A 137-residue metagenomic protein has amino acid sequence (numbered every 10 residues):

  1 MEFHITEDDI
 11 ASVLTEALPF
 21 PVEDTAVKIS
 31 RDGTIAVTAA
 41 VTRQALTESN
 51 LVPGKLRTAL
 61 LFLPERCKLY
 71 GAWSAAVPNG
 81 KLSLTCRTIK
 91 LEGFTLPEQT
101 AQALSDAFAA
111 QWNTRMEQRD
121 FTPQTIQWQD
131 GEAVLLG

Functional and structural regions predicted by a protein language model:
M1-G137: Extracellular/lumenal and peripheral-membrane lipid-interaction modules
